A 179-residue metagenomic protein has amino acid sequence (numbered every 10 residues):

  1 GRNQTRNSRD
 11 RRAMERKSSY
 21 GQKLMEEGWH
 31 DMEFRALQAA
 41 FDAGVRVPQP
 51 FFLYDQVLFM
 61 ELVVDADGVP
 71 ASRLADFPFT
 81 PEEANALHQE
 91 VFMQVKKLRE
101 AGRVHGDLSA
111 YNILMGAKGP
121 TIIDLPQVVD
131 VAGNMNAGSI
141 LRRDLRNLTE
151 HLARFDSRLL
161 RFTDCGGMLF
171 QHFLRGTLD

Functional and structural regions predicted by a protein language model:
G1-P70, K96, E100: Conserved ATP-binding subdomain of kinase catalytic cores across diverse folds
K23-E27, F77-A84: Short, surface-exposed loop/turn motifs that are enriched in glycine and acidic residues and include a nearby proline
L53-Y54, Y111, C165: Residue-level "edge-of-site" marker
G68-T80: AlphaC helix of the protein kinase catalytic domain
T80-L87, R99-H105, G116-D179: C-lobe/activation-segment region of protein kinase-like
H88-F92: Conserved alphaE helix
S109-M115: Catalytic-loop Lys-Pro-X-Asn motif of eukaryotic-like protein kinases
